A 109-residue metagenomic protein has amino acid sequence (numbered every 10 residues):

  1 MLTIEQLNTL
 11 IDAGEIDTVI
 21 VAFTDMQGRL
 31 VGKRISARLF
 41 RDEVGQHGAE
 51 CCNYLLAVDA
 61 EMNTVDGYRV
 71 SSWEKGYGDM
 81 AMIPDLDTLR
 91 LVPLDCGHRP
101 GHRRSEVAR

Functional and structural regions predicted by a protein language model:
M1-R109: ATP/Mg2+-dependent ligation/transfer catalytic cores
